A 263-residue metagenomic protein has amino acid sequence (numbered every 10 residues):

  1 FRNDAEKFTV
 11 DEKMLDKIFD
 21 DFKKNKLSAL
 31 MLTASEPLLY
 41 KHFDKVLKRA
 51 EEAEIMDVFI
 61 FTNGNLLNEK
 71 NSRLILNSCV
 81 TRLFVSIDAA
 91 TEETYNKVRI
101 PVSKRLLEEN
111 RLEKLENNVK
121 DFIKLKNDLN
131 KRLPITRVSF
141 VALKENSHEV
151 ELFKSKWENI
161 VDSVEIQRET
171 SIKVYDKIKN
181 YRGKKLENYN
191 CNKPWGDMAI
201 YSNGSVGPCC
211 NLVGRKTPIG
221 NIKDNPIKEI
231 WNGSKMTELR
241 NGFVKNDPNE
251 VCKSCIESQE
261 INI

Functional and structural regions predicted by a protein language model:
F1-R82, P101, R105, E113 (+1 more regions): Conserved alpha-helical substructure of the radical SAM core
D4-A5, L39-Y40, T91-Y95, E145-V150 (+4 more regions): Short catalytic/ligand-binding loop motif for oxyanion handling, primarily in non-cytosolic enzymes, centered on
V10-M14, L107-N118, E145-E149, N190: Soluble or luminal CAZymes and related metallo-dependent hydrolases
N25-L32, E51-F59, N77-I87, E113-N180 (+2 more regions): Conserved C-terminal portion of the radical SAM core fold that forms the substrate/S-adenosylmethionine-binding
G64, A89-E92: A glycine-centered beta->alpha junction motif in the catalytic cores of kinase/phosphotransferase enzymes
K97-P101, G242: Residue-level signal for well-ordered alpha-helical positions
K120, K124-I135, S155-Y189, S205-V206 (+1 more regions): C-terminal accessory region of radical SAM enzymes
N192-P194: Short, small/polar residue-rich loop motifs at catalytic or cofactor-binding pockets
